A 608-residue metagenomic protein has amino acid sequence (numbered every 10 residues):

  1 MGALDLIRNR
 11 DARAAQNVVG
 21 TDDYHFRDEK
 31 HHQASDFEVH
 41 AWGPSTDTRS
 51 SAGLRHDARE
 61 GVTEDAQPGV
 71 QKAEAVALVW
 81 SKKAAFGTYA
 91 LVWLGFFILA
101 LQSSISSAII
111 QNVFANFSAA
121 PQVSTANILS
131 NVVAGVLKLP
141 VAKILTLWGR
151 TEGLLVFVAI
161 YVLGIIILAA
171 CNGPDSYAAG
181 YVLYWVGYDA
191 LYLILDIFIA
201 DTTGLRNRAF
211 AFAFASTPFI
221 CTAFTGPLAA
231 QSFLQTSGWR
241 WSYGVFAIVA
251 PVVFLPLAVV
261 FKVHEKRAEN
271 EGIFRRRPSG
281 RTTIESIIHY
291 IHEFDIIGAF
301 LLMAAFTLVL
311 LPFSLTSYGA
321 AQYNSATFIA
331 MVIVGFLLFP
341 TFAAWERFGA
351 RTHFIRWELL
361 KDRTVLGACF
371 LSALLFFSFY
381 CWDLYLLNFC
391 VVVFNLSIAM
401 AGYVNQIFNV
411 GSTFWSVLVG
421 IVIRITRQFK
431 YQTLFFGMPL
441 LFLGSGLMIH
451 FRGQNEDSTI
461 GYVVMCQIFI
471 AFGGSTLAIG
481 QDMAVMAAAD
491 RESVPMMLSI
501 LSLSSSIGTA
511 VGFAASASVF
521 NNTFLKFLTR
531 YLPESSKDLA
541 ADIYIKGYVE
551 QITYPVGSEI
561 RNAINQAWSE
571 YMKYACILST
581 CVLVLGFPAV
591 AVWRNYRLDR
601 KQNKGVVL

Functional and structural regions predicted by a protein language model:
G2-S106, A115: Cytosolic juxtamembrane N-terminal segment immediately preceding the first transmembrane helix of multi-pass
L91-W93, L101, S106-N112, S118 (+4 more regions): Transmembrane core module of solute transporters
F96, L137, V141, W148-L155 (+5 more regions): C-terminal module of multi-pass small-molecule transporters
A100-S104, A169, W185-L193, I220-F224 (+4 more regions): Small-residue-rich segments within alpha-helical transmembrane domains of MFS-like 12-TM solute carriers
V113-F114, I144-T146, I167-L168, Y177 (+7 more regions): Interfacial helix-cap and linker-helix signal at transmembrane-aqueous boundaries of multi-pass secondary transporters
N131-V132, I220-T222, N409-V410, I507: Short hydrophobic/small-residue motifs within alpha-helical transmembrane segments of multi-pass transporter-like
P140-I297: Helix-loop-helix hairpins in multi-pass membrane proteins, especially solute transporters
R240-C369: Hydrophobic transmembrane-helix bundles of small-molecule transporters
